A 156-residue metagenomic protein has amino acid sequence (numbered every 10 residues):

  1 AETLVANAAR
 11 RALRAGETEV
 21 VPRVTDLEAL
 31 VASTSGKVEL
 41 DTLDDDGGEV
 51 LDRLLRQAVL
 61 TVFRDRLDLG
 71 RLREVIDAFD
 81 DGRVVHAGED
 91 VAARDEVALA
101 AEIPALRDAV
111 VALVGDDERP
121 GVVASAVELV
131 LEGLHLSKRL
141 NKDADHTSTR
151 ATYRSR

Functional and structural regions predicted by a protein language model:
L4: Conserved RecA-like P-loop NTPase ATPase core
A9-R156: C-terminal engagement/docking regions of AAA+ P-loop ATPases
